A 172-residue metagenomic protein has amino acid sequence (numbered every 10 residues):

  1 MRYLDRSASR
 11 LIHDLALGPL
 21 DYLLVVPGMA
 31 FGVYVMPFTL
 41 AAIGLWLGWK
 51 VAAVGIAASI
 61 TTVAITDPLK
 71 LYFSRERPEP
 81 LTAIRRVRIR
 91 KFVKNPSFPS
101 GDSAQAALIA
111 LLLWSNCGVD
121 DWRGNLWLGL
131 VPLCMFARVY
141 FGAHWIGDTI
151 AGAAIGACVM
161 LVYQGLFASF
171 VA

Functional and structural regions predicted by a protein language model:
M1-V35, T66-N95: N-terminal transmembrane-helix/juxtamembrane module of multi-pass inner/ER membrane proteins
R2-R10, D14, G18, Y22 (+3 more regions): Topogenic and prosegment regions of secretory-pathway hydrolases and membrane enzymes
G18-L20, G48-A52, P78-E79, V119-G124 (+1 more regions): Membrane-helix interface segments
V35-I43, I109-A110: Membrane-embedded alpha-helical segments in integral membrane proteins
T39-I65: Interfacial segments of alpha-helical transmembrane regions
I43, T61, I65, L69 (+3 more regions): Alpha-helical membrane-inserting segments
A83-A172: Membrane-embedded catalytic cores of phosphoryl/pyrophosphoryl-handling enzymes
